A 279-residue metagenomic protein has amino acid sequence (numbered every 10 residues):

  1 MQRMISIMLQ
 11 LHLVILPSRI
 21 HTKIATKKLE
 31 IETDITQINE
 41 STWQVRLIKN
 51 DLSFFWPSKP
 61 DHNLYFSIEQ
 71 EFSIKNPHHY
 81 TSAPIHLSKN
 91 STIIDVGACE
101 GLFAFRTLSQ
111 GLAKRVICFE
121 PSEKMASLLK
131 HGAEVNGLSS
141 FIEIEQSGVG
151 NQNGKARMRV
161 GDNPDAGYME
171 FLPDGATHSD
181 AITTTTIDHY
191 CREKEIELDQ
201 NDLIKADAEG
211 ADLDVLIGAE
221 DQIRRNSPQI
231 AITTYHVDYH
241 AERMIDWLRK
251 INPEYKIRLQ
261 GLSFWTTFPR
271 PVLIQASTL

Functional and structural regions predicted by a protein language model:
M1-A113, I117-F119, L128, I196-E197 (+1 more regions): S-adenosyl-L-methionine
D51-S82, S139, E145-L198: Glycine-rich adenosyl-binding loop in Rossmann-like folds that engage adenosine-containing cofactors
T92, A113-C118, H189-L279: Conserved acidic-Pro-Pro-aromatic motif
C99, S122, G150, A211: Conserved glycine-rich SAM-binding loop
T107, L129, M158, V215-A219 (+1 more regions): Hydrophobic packing residues within well-ordered alpha-helices of enzyme cores
F119-E120, E145: Divalent metal-dependent hydrolysis catalytic cores, especially in the metallo-beta-lactamase
K124-V135, R243: Short alpha-helix adjacent to the SAM-binding motif of class I
E134-N136, R159-P164, W247-I251: Short, hinge-like loop/turn segments at secondary-structure boundaries
